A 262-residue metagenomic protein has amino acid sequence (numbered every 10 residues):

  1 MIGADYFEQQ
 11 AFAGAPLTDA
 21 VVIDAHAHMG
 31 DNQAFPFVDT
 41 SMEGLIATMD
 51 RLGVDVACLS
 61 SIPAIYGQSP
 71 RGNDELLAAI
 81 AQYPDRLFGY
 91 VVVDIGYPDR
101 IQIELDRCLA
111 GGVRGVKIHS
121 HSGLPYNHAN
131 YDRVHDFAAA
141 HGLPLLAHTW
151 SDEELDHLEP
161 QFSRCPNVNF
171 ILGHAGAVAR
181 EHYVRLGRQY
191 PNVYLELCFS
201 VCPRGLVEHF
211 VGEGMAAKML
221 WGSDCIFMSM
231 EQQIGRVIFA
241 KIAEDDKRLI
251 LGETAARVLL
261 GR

Functional and structural regions predicted by a protein language model:
M1-A25, D39-V56, A216-K218, E231-R262: Mid-to-C-terminal alpha-helical segments outside catalytic/metal-binding sites
G3, R114-G115, P125-W221: Catalytic pocket-lining loop regions of alpha/beta-barrel enzymes, especially the amidohydrolase/enolase/GH5 lineages
H26, M49, L76, I80 (+8 more regions): Conserved, mostly hydrophobic/aromatic
H26-N32, H148, H174: Histidine-centered divalent metal-coordination motifs
G30-A34, I65, Q232: A short acidic, helix-capping loop that chelates divalent metal ions and anchors anionic groups
Q33-V38, H128-A129: Short, solvent-exposed loop/turn segments at secondary-structure boundaries
G44-T48, G72-A79, E104-C108, N130-V134 (+4 more regions): A general structural detector for well-ordered alpha-helical segments in enzyme core domains, enriched
D55-V56, A64-P144, Q189: Active-site gating/metal-coordination segments in enzymes
